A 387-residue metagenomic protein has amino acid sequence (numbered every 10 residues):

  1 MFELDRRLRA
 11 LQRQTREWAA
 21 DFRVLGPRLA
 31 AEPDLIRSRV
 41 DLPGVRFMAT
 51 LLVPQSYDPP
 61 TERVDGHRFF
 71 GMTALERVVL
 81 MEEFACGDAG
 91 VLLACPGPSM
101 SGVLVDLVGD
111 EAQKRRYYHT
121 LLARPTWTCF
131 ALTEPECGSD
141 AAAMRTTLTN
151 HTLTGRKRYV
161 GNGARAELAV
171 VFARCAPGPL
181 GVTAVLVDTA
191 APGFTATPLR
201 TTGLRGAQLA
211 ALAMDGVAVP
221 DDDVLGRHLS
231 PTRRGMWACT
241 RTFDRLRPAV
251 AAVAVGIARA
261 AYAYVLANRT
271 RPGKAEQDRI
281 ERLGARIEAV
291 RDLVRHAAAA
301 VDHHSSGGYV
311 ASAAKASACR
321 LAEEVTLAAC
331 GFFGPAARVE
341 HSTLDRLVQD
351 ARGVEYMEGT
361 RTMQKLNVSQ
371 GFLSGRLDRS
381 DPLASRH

Functional and structural regions predicted by a protein language model:
M1-L92, F372-H387: Amphipathic, small/basic residue-rich leader segments at the start of a protein or domain
F2, R6, T197-E288: Glycine-rich beta->alpha junctions and the first turn(s) of the following alpha-helix
A20-P33, L266-K274, I287-V339: C-terminal helix-coil-helix/basic helical segment that borders enzyme active sites and/or dimer interfaces and provides
A49-T50, A123-T133: A short, Trp-centered hydrophobic/proline-enriched beta-strand micro-motif
D65, A89-E111: N-terminal glycine-rich flavin-associated loop
L80, F333-H387: Glycine-rich phosphate/cofactor-binding loops in nucleotide/flavin-utilizing enzymes
V105-T128: FAD-binding glycine-rich core of flavoenzymes that anchor FAD
R156-T195: A short core secondary-structure module
